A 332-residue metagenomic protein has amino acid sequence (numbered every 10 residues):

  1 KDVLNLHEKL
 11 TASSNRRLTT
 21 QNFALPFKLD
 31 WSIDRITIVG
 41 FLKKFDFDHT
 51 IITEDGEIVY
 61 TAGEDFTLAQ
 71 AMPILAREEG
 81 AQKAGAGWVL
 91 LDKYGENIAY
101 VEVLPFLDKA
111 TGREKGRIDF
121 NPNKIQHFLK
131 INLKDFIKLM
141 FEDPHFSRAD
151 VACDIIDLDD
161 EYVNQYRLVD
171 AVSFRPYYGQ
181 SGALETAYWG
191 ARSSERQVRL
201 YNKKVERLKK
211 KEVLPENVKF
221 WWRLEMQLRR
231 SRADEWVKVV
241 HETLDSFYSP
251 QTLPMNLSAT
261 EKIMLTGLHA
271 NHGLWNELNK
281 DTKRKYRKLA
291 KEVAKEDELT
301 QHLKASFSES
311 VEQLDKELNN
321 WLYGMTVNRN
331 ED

Functional and structural regions predicted by a protein language model:
K1-L278, V293-D332: Structured, helix-rich domain cores that form ligand/interaction pockets
K280-K288: Helix-turn-helix DNA-binding segment
